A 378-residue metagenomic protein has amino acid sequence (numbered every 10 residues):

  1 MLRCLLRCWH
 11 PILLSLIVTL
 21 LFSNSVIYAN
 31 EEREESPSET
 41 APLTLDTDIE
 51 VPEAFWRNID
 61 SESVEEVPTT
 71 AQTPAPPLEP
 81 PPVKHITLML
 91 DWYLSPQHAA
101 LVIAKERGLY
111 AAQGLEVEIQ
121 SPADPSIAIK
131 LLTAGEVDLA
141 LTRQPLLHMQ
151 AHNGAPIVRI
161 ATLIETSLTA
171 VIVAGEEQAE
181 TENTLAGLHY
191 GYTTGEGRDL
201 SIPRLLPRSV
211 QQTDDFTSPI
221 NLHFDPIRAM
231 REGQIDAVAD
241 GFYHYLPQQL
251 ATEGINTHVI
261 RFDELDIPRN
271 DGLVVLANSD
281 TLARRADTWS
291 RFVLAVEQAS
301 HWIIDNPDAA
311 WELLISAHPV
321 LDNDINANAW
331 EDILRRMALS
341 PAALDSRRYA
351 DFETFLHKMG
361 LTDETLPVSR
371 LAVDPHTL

Functional and structural regions predicted by a protein language model:
L2-L115, D345, A350-L378: N-terminal hydrophobic or amphipathic helices and topogenic motifs
P37-V64, R107-A112, T184, G272-V320: Extended ligand-binding regions for polar small-molecule ligands
V83-G108, T169-Q249, R347-D351: Bilobed "Venus flytrap"/periplasmic-binding protein-like clamshell domains and structurally analogous long
Q97, S121-P125, G135-H148, N153-A155 (+4 more regions): Beta->alpha turn/N-cap motifs
E116-D124, L139-L141, T213-D225, I260: Short beta-strand-to-loop elements that line the ligand-binding cleft of bilobed periplasmic-binding protein-like
P145-L146, D225-A229, G233-S316: Pocket-lining segment of extracytoplasmic ligand-binding domains
R159-E180, N270-S279: Hydrophobic/proline-rich hinge and linker segments of small-molecule sensing/allosteric domains, predominantly
R285-L361: Secondary-structure end/capping motifs
